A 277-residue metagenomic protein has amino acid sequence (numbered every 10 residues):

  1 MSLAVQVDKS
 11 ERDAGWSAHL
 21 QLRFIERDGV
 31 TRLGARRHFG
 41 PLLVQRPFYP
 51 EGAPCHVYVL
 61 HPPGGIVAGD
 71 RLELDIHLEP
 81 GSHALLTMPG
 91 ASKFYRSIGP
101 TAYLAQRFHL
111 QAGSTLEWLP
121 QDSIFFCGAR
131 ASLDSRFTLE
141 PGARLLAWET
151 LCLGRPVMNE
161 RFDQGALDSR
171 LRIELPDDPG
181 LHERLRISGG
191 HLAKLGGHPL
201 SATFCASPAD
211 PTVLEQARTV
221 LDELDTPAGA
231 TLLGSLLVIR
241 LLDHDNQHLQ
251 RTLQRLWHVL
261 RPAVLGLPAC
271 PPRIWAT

Functional and structural regions predicted by a protein language model:
S2-D122, C127: N-terminal, charged/glycine-rich beta-strand/loop interface patches
S2-L3, K9-R12, S17-H19, R23-F39 (+7 more regions): N-terminal intrinsically disordered, cationic/polar leader segments that include organellar targeting peptides
L42-R46, Y95-T101, G128-R130, P156-E160 (+2 more regions): A short, polar/proline- and glycine-enriched secondary-structure boundary/capping micro-motif
E79, T138-E140, E174: Feature marks extracellular polysaccharide-active and adherence modules
H83-L85, T115-E117, R144-L146, A202-T203 (+1 more regions): Structural motif
G90, T101, S132, E149-L151: "Short basic amphipathic alpha-helical interaction patches in structured regions
E149-T277: A structural signal for small-residue-enriched, beta-sheet-centric alpha/beta enzyme cores and oligomeric scaffold folds
